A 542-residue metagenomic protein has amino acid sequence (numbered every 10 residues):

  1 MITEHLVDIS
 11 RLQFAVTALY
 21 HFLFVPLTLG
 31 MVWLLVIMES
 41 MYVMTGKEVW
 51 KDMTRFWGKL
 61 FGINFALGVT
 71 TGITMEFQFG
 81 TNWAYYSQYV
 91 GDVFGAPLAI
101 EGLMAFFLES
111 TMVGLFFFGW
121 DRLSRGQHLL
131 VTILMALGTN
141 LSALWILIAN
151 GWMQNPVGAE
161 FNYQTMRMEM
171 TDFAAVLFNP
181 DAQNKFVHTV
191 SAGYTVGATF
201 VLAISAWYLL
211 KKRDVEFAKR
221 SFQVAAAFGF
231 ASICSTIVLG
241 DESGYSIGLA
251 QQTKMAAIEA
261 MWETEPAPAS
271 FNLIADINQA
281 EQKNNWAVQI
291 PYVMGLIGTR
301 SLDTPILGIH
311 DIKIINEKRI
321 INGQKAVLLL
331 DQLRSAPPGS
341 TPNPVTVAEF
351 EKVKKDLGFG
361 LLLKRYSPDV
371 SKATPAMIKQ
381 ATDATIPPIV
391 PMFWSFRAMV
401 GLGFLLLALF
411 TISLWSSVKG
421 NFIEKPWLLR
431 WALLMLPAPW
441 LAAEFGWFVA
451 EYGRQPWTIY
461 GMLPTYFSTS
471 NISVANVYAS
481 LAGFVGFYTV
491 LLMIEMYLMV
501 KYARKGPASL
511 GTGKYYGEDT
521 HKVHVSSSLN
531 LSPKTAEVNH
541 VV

Functional and structural regions predicted by a protein language model:
M1-L19, G46-M53, F77-A99, G151-V187 (+5 more regions): Membrane-interface interhelical loops and short amphipathic "cap" helices that link adjacent transmembrane segments
I2-M44, D52-F56, N64-G68: N-terminal signal-anchor module of multipass membrane proteins
T45-I63, Y89-G95, A99, G119-L137 (+2 more regions): Membrane-interfacial loop-to-helix junctions in multi-pass inner-membrane proteins
G62-T71, I133-M153, G229-G240, E351 (+1 more regions): Hydrophobic alpha-helical membrane-insertion segments
N64-L134, G151, Y452-P456: Membrane-interface helix-loop-helix modules in multi-pass inner-membrane proteins
V113-R122, Q127-I133, L144-M153, L177-M255 (+1 more regions): Internal alpha-helical transmembrane segments
A149, A231-R334, P338: Aromatic-rich transmembrane-lumenal/periplasmic boundary elements in polytopic membrane proteins
A384-W447, Y478-Y502, V541: C-terminal substrate/ligand-recognition segments
